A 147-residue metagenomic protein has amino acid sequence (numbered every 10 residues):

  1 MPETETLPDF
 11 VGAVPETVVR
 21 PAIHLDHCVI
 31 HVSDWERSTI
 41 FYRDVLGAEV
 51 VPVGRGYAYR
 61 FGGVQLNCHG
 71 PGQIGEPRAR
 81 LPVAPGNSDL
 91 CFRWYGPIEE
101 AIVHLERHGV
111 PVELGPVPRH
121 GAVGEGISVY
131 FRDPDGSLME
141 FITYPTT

Functional and structural regions predicted by a protein language model:
M1-P21, I102, E106-T147: Vicinal oxygen chelate
E5-P8, V18-A22, Q65-H69, L81-P82 (+1 more regions): Short acidic/polar alpha-helix capping motifs at helix-coil junctions
T17-V19, D34-W35, A79-P82, P111-V112: A short alpha-helix capping/helix-coil boundary motif
H24-S33, R60, A79-E106, I127-R132: Vicinal oxygen chelate
V29-Q73: Core segments of cupin and vicinal oxygen chelate
T39-I40, E99, M139: Alpha-helical elements of the RecA-like P-loop NTPase motor core of helicases
L46-V51, F92, P118-H120: Short linear motifs in intrinsically disordered
Q73-V83, V117-E125: Short, flexible, glycine-rich and Lys/Arg-enriched loop motifs at helix boundaries that contact anionic partners
